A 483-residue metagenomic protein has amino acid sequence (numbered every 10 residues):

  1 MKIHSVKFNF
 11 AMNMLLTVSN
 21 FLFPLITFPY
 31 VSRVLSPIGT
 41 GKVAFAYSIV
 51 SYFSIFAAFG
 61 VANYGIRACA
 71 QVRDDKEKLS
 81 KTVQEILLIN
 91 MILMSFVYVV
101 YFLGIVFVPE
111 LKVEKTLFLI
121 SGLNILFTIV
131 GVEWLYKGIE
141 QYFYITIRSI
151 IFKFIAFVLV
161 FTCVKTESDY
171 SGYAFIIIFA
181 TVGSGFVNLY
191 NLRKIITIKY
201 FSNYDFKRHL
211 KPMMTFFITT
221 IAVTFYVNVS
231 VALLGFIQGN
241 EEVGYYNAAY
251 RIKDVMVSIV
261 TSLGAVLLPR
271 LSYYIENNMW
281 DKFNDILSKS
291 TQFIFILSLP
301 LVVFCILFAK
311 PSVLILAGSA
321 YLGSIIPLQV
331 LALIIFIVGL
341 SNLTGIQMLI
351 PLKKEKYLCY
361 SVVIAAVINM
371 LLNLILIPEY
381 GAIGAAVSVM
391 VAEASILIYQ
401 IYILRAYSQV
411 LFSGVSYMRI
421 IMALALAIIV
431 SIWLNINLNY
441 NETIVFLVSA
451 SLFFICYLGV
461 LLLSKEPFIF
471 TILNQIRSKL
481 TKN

Functional and structural regions predicted by a protein language model:
M1-K2, V6, F143, Y170-I177 (+5 more regions): Interhelical loop/hinge segments that connect adjacent transmembrane helices in multipass membrane
M1-L25, E77-S80, N203-T219, D281 (+2 more regions): N-terminal membrane topogenesis motif
H4-N63, Y98, F102, F157 (+5 more regions): Signature of the first transmembrane helix
F28-P29, A58-D74, A249, D254-T291 (+2 more regions): Helix-loop junctions and terminal segments of transmembrane helices in multi-pass membrane transport/translocation
G104-S121, C305-I337: Interfacial segments at transmembrane-helix termini and the short loops linking adjacent helices
G122, T146-K194, P212, V363-I368 (+3 more regions): Hydrophobic alpha-helical transmembrane segments
L126-R148, L333-I364: Membrane-interface junctions at transmembrane-helix termini in multi-pass inner-membrane proteins
I432-N483: Membrane-proximal transmembrane or re-entrant/amphipathic helices at the cytosolic face
